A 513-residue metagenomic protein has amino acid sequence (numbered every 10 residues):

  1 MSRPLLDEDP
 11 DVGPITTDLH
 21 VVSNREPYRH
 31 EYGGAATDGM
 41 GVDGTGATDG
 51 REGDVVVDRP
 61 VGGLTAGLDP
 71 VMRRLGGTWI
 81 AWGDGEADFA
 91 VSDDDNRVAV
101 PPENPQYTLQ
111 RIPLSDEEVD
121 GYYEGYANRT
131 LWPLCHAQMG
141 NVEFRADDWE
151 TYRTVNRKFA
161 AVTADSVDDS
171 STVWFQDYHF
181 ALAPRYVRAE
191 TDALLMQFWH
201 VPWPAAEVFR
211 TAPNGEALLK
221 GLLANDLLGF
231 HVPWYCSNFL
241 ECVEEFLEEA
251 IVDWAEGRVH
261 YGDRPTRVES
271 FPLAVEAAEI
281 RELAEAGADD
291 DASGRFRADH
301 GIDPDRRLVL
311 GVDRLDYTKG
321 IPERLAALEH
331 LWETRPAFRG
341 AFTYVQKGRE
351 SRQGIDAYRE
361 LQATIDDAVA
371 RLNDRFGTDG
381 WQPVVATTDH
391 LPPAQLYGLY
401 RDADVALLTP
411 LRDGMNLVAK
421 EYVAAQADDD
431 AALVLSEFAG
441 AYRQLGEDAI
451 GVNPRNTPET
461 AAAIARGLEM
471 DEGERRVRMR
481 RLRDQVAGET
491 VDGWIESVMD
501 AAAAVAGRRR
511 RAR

Functional and structural regions predicted by a protein language model:
S2-R513: Catalytic cores of carbohydrate-active enzymes across secretory and cytosolic contexts
